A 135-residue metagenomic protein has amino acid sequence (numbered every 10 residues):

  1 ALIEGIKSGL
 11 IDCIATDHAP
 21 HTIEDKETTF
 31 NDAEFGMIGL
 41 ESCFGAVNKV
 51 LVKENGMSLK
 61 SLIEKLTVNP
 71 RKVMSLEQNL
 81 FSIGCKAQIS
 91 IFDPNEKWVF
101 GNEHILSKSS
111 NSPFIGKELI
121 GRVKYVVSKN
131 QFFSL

Functional and structural regions predicted by a protein language model:
L2: Phosphate/diphosphate-binding loops
G5-S8, D12-I14, A19-F92: His/Asp/Glu-enriched, well-ordered alpha-helical/loop segment that forms or immediately abuts the divalent-metal
T29-D32, K86-L135: C-terminal cap of metal-dependent C-N hydrolases
